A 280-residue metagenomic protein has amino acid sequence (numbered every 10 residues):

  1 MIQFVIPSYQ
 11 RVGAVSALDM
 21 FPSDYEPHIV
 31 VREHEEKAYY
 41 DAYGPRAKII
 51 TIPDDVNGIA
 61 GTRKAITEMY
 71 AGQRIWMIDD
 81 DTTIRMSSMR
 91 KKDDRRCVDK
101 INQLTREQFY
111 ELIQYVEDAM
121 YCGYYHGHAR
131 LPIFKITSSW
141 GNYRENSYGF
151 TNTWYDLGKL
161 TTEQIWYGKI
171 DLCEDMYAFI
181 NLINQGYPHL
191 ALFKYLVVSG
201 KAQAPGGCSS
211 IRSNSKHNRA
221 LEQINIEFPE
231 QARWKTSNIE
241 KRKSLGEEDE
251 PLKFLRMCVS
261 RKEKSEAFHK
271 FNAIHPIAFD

Functional and structural regions predicted by a protein language model:
M1-Q3, R11-V12, G168-D280: C-terminal catalytic/acceptor-binding lobe
F4-Y25, V31, E35-A42: Short, well-formed alpha-helical segments that are part of the catalytic scaffolds of diverse glycosyltransferases
S8-G13, V56-N57, L157-L160: Short beta->alpha connector loops
Y9-G13, E36, T82-R85, I133-I136: Short acidic, S/G/P-rich loop/turn micro-motifs used as interaction or catalytic elements
V15-A17, Y39-D41, M86-M89, T137-Y143 (+2 more regions): A short acidic (Asp/Glu
V31-I78, T83-V98: Active-site-proximal specificity loops/subdomain of glycosyltransferases
I75-D79, Y125-R130, H189-F193, R233-K235: A structural signal for short, well-ordered beta-strand segments and their strand-loop junctions that often border
R85-M176, N184: Conserved catalytic core of nucleotide-sugar-dependent glycosyltransferases
